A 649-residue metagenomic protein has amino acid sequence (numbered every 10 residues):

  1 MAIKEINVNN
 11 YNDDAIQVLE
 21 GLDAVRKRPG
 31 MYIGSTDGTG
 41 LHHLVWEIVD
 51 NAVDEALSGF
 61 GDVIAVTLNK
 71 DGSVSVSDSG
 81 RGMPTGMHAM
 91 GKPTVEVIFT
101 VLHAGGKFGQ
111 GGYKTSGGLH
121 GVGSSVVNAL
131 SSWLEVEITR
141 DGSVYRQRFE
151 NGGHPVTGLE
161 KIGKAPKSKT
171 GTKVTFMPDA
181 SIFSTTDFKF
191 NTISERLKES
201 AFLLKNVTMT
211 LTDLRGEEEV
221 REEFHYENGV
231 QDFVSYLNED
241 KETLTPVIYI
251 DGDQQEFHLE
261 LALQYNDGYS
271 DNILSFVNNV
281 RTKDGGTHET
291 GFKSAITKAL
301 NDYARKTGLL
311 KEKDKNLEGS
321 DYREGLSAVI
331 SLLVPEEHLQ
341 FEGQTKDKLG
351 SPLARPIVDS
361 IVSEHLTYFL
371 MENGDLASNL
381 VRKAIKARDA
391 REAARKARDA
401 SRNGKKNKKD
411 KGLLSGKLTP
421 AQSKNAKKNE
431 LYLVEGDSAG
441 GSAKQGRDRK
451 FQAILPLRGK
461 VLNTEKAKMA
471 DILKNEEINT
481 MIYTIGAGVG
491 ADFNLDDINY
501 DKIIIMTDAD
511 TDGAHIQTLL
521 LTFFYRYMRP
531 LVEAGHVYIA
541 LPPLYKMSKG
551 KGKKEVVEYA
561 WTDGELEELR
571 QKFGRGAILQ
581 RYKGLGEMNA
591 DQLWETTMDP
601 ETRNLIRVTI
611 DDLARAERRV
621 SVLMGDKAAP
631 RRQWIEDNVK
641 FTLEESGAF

Functional and structural regions predicted by a protein language model:
A2-D14, L22, L44-W46, D54-A56 (+12 more regions): GHKL-family ATPase ATP-binding module
K27-W46: Conserved short strand/loop->alpha-helix "switch" segment adjacent to the catalytic nucleotide/phosphoryl-transfer site
D54-E55, G82-M83, T511-D512: Residues immediately C-terminal
S58-F60, T85-H88, K444, I516: Conserved ATPase-coupling elements of RecA-like P-loop NTPase cores
M83-G105: Short conserved segment of the HATPase_c
D389-L413, N425-E430, G441, Q445-R447 (+2 more regions): C-terminal interaction appendages of subunits in large macromolecular complexes
